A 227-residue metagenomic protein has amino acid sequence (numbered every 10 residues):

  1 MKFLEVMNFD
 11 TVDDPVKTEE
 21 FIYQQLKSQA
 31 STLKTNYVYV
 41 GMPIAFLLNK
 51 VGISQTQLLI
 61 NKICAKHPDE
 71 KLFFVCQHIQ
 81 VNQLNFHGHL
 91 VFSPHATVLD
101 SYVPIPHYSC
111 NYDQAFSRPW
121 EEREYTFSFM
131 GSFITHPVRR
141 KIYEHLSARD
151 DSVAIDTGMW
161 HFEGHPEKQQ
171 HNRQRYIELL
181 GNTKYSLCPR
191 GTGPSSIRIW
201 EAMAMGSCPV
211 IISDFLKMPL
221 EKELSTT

Functional and structural regions predicted by a protein language model:
M1-W200, A204-M205, I211-T227: Nucleotide-sugar donor-binding catalytic core of glycosyltransferases
